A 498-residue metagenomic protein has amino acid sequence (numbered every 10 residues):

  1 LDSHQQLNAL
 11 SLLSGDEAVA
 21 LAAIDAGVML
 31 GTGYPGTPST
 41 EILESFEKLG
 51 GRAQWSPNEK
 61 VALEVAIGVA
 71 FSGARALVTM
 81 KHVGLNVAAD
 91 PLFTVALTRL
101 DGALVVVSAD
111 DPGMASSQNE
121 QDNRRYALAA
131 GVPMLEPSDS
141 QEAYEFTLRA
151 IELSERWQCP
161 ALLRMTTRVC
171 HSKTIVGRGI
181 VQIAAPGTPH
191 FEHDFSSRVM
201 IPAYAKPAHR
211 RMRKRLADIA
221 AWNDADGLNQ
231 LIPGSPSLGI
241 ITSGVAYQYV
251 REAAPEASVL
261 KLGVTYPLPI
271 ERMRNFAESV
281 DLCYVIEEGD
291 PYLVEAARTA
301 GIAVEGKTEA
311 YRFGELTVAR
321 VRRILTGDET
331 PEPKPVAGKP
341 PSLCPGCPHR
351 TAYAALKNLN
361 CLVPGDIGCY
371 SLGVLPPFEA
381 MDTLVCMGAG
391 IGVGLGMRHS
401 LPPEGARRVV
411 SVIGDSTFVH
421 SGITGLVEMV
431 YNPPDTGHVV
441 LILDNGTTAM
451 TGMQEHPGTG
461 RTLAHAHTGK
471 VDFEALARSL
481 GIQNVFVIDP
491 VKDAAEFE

Functional and structural regions predicted by a protein language model:
L1-S140, R168, P233-G234, V294 (+1 more regions): Thiamine diphosphate
D2-V19, A26, P137-L343, P348-A352 (+3 more regions): Flexible, low-complexity linker and terminal segments
T32, L77, L238-I241, Y284 (+2 more regions): Conserved beta-strand elements of the Class I
T37-P38, V83-G84, A109-P112, D139-Q141 (+14 more regions): Short, glycine-/Ser/Thr-/acidic-enriched flexible segments
G51-P57, T98-A109, T188-H193, Y431-G446 (+2 more regions): A glycine-rich helix N-cap at a beta->alpha junction
T79-M80, V105-A109, L162-T166, I241-T242 (+3 more regions): Short beta-strand segments
S116, V374-E498: Thiamine diphosphate
Q121-R125, G177-Q182, A257, T299-G301 (+3 more regions): Short secondary-structure boundary/capping segments
